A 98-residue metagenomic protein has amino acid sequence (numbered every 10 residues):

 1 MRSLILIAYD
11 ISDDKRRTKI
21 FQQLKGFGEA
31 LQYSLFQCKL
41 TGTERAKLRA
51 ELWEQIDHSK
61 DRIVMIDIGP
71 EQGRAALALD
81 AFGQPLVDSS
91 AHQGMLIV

Functional and structural regions predicted by a protein language model:
M1-E44: Extended, hydrophobic alpha-helical segments
Q22-E29, A50-H58: Short, intrinsically disordered, mixed-charge
Q55-V98: C-terminal structural segments of small proteins and small subunits
